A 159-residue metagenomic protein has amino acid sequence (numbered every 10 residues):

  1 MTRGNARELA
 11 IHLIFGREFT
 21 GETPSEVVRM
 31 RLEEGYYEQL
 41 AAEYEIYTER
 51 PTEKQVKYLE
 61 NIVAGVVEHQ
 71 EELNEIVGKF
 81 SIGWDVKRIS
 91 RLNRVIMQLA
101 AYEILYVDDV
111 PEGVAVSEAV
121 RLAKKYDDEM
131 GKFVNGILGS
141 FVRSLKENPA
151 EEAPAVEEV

Functional and structural regions predicted by a protein language model:
M1-V159: N-terminal interaction/assembly modules
